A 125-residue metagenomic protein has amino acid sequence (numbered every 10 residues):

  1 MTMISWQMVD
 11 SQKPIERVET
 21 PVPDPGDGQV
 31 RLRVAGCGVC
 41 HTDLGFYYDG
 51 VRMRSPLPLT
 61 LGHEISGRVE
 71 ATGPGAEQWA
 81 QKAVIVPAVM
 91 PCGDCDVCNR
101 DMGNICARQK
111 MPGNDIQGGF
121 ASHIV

Functional and structural regions predicted by a protein language model:
M1-W6: Short structural boundary motif marking the start of a folded domain
Q7-P14: Extracellular beta-rich ligand/substrate-recognition surface
D10, P21-V22, P56-G62, P112-I116 (+1 more regions): Short Gly/Pro-enriched turn/cap motifs at secondary-structure boundaries
P23-C37, G50-D96: Glycine-rich beta-strand-centered segment in the early N-terminal region that forms part of a ligand/cofactor-binding
T42-Y47: Cytochrome P450 core scaffold surrounding the K-helix E-X-X-R motif and the conserved "meander" helix-loop region
C92-V125: NAD(P)H dinucleotide-binding glycine-rich loop of Rossmann-like/cofactor-binding domains, especially the beta1-alpha1
